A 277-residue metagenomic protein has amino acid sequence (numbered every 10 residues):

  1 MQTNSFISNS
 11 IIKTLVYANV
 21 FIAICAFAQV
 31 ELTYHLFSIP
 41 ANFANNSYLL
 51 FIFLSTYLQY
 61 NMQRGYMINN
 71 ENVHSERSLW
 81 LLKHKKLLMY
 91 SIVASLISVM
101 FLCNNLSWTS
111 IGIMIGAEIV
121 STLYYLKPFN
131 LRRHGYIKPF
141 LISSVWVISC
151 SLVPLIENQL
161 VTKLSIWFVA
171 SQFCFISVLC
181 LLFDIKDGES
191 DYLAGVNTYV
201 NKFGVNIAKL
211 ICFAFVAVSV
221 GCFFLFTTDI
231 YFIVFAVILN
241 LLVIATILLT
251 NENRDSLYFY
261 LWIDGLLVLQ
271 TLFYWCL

Functional and structural regions predicted by a protein language model:
M1-K13, P128-F129: Short, Lys/Arg-rich, polar N-terminal cytosolic tail immediately upstream of the first transmembrane signal-anchor
I24-Q29, L79-Y90, P139-L155, V200-K209 (+1 more regions): Small-residue-rich segments of transmembrane alpha-helices in multi-pass membrane proteins, especially helix faces
A28-F51, V99-G112, C150-A170, C222-F232 (+1 more regions): Helix-coil boundary and interhelical linker segments in multi-pass alpha-helical membrane proteins
T56-V93, S177-V216: Solvent-exposed interhelical
M62-V73, S121-R133, K138, D184-E189 (+1 more regions): C-terminal ends of transmembrane helices
W80-E157, A245-L249: Intramembrane alpha-helical segments
P139-G188: Functional transmembrane core segments of multi-pass inner-membrane proteins
A236-L277: Extended hydrophobic alpha-helices typical of membrane-associated regions
